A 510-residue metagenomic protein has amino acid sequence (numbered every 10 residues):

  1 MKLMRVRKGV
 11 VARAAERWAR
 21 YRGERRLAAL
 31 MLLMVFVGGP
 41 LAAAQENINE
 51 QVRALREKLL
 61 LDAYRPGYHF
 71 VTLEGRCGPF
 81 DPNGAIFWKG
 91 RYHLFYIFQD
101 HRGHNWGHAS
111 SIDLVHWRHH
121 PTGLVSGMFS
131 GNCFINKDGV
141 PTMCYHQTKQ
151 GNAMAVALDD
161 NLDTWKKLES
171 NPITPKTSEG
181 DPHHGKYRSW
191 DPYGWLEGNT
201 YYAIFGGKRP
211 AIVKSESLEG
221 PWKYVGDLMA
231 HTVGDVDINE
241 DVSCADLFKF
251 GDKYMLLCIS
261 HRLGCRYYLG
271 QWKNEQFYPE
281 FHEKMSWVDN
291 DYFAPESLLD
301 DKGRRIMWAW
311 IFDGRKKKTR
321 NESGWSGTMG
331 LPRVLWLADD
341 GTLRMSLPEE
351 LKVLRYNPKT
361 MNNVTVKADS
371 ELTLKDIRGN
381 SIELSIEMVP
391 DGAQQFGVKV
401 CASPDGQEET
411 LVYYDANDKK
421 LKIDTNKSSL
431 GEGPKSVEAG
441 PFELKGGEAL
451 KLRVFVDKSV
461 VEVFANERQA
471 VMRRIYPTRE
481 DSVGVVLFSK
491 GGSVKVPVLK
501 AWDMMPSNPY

Functional and structural regions predicted by a protein language model:
M4-A29: Bacterial N-terminal signal peptides that target proteins for export
A28-G39: Bacterial N-terminal signal peptides
A42-A44: Boundary at the C-terminal end of the N-terminal hydrophobic targeting segment
E46-G84, V115-I135, L162-L196, P221-D246 (+3 more regions): Surface loop/turn signatures of beta-propeller and other carbohydrate-active proteins
V52-R56, W272-F277, H282, S286-N290 (+1 more regions): Beta-rich accessory regions
F80-Q99, H120-T122, S130-V156, I173 (+5 more regions): Hydrophobic core segments of beta-strands in well-ordered, beta-rich domains
H104-W106, Q150-A153, K208-P210, G220 (+3 more regions): Repetitive beta-architecture junctions, highlighting loop-to-beta-strand starts across blade-like repeats
S111, A155-D159, I212-E216, G270: Conserved Ser/Thr-centered positions that define the repeating blades of beta-propeller domains
